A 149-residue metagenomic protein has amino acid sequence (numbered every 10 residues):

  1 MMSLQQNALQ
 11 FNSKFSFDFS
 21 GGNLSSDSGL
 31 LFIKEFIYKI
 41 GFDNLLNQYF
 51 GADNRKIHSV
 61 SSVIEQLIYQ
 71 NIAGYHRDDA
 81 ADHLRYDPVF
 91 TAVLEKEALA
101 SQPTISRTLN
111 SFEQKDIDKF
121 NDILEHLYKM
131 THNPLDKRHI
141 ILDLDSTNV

Functional and structural regions predicted by a protein language model:
M1-V149: Dynamic "connector" segments at or just before major functional cores
